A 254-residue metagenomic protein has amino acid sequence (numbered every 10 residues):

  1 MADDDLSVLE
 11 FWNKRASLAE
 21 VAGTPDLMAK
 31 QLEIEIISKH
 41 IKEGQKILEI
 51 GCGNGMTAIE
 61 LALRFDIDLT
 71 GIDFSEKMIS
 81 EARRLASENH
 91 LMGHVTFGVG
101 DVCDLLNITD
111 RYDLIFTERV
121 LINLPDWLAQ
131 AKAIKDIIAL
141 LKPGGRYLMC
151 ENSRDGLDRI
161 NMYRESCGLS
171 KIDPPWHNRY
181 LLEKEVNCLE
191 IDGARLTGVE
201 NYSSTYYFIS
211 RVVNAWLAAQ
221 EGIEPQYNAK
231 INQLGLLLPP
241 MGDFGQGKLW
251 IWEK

Functional and structural regions predicted by a protein language model:
M1-I41: Conserved class I S-adenosyl-L-methionine
G44-G53: Conserved class I S-adenosyl-L-methionine
N54-D104: Class I SAM-dependent methyltransferase SAM/SAH-binding core
F116: A conserved beta-strand element that flanks and buttresses the S-adenosyl-L-methionine
L124-D136: A short, conserved alpha-helix within the catalytic core of class I
L148-S170: Conserved class I S-adenosyl-L-methionine
W176-G193: Short alpha-helix
A194-N228: Conserved catalytic loop of SAM-dependent methyltransferase domains
